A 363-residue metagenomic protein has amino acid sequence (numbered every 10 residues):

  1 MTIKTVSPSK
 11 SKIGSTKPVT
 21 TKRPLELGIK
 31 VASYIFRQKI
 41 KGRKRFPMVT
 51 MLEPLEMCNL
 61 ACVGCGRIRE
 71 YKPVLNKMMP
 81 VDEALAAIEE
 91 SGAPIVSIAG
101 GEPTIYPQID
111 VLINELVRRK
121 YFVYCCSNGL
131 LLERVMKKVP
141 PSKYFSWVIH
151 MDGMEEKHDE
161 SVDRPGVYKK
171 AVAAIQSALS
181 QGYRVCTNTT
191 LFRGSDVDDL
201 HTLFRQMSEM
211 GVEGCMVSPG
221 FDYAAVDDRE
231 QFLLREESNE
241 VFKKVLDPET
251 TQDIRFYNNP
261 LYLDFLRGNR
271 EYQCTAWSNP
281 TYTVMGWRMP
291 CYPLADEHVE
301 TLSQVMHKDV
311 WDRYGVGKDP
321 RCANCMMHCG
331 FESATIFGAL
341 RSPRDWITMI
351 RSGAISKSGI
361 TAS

Functional and structural regions predicted by a protein language model:
M1-G14, M79, R119-F122, K143 (+5 more regions): Radical SAM enzyme [4Fe-4S]-AdoMet core and its adjacent flexible, acidic and glycine-rich loops/tails across
T2-I3, W287-S363: Flexible mid-to-C-terminal extensions adjoining Fe-S/redox cofactors in radical SAM and related proteins
I3-P8, I13-K138, S142-K143, G338 (+3 more regions): Conserved alpha-helical substructure of the radical SAM core
R43-P47, C274, Y314: Residue-level marker of regulatory loop/turn positions in helix-turn-helix DNA-binding domains and in histidine
M48-E53, N258-Y262, V305-V316: Short, intrinsically disordered, charge-biased short linear motifs at domain edges
M57, A61, Q273, R321-N324: The −1 position to Zn-ligating cysteines in a subset of zinc-ribbon hairpins
K72, E133, E156, S195 (+2 more regions): Generic structural signal for helix capping and beta-alpha/helix-loop junctions
